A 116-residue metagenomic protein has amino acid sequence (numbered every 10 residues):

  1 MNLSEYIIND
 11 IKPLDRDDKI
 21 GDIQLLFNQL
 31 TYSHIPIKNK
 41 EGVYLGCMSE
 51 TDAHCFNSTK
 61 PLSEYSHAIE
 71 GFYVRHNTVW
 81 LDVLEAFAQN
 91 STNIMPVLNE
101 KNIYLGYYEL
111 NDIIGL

Functional and structural regions predicted by a protein language model:
M1, D18, M48, K60 (+2 more regions): Short beta-to-alpha loop/turn elements within the nucleotide-binding domains of ABC transporters
M1-I11, T59-G71: Bateman (tandem CBS) regulatory domains
I8, T31-Y32, P36, V43-T59 (+3 more regions): Short beta->alpha transition motifs characteristic of CBS
N9-P13, D22-Q24, C47-D52, I69-Y73: Short linear motifs at secondary-structure transitions and domain/linker junctions
P13-Y32, K38-N39, Y73-T92, V97-K101 (+1 more regions): The conserved cystathionine-beta-synthase
S66-A68, V79, I103-Y104: Short C-terminal domain-edge/linker segments immediately following a structured domain
